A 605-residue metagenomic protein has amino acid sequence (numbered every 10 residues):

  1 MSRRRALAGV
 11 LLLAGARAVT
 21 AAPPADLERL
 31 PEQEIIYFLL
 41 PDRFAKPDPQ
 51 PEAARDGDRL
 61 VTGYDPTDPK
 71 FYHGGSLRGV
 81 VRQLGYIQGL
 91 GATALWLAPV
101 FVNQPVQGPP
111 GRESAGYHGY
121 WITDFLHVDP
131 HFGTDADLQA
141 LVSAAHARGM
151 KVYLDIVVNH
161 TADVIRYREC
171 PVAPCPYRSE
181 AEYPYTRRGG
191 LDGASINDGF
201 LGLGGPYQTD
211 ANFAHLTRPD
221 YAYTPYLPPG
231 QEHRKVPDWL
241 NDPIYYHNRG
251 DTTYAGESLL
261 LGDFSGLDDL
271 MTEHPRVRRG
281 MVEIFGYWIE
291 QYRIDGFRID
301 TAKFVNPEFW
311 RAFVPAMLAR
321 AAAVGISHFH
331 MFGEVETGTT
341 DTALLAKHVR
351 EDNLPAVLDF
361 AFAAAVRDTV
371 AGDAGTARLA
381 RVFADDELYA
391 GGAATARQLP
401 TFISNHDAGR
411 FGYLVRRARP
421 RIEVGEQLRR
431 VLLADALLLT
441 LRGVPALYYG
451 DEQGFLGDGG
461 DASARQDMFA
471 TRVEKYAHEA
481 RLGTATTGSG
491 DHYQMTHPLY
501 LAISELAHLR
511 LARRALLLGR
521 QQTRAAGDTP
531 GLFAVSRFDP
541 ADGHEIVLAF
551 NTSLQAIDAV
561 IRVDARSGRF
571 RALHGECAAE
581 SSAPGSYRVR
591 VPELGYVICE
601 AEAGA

Functional and structural regions predicted by a protein language model:
S2-L7, L13-L40, K46, E52-G57 (+6 more regions): Carbohydrate-interacting/catalytic domains
A22-A25, V80-L84, L138, P315 (+3 more regions): Short alpha-helical segments and helix-capping/turn motifs at coil-helix boundaries
E28-E34, D42-G286, Q291-Y292, F313-A322 (+4 more regions): Substrate-binding/active-site clefts of carbohydrate-active enzymes
Y37, L95-L97, V152-L154, F297 (+3 more regions): Hydrophobic faces of well-ordered beta-strands that scaffold small-molecule active sites in alpha/beta enzyme cores
L40-R43, F101, L126-F132, V158-H160 (+9 more regions): Short, flexible loop/turn elements at secondary-structure junctions
V142, H146, H160, P171-C175 (+8 more regions): Active-site-proximal helices and loops of the catalytic beta/alpha 8
L267-M271, I294-D300, G412-R421, T486-H492: Glycine- and acidic
A396-V424: Active-site clefts of carbohydrate-active enzymes
